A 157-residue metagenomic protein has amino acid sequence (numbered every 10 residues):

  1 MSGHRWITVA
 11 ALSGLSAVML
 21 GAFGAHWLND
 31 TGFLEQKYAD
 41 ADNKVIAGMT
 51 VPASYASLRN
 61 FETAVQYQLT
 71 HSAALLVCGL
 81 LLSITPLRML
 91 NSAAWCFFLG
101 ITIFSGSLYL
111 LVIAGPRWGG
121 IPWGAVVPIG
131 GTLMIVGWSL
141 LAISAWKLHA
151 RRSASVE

Functional and structural regions predicted by a protein language model:
M1-E157: Polytopic transmembrane helical bundles with strong interfacial aromatic enrichment
